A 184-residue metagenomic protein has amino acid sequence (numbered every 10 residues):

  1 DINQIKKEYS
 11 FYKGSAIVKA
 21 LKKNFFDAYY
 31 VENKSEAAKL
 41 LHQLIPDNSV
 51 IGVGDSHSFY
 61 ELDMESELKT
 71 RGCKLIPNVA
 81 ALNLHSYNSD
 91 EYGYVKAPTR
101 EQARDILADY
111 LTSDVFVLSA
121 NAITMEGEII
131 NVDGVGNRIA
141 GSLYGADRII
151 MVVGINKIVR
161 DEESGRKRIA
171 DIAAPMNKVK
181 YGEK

Functional and structural regions predicted by a protein language model:
D1-K23, K178-V179, E183: Iron-sulfur (Fe-S) cluster-binding modules
Q4, F26-A28, I155: Short, flexible active-site loop motifs that bind/organize anionic cofactors or intermediates
I5-Y12, E32, N131-D133, N137: Long hydrophobic alpha-helices with heptad-repeat/coiled-coil character
S10-T99, L107, T112-F116: N-terminal active-site beta-alpha-beta segment that forms phosphate/nucleotide-binding and substrate-recognition loops
A103-D105, D109-K184: Conserved phosphate- and dinucleotide-binding cores of soluble alpha/beta proteins, encompassing both enzyme active
